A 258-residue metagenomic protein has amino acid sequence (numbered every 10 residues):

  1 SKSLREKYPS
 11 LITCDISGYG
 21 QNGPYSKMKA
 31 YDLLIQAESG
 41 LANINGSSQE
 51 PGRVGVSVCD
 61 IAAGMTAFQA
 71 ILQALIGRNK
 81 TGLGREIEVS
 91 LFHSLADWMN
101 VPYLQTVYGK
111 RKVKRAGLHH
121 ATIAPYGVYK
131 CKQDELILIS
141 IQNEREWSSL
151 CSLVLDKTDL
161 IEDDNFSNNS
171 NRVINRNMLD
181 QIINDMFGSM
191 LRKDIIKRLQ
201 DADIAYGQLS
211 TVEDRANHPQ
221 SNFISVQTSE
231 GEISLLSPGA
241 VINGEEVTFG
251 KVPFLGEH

Functional and structural regions predicted by a protein language model:
S1-I141: Active-site-adjacent "lid/gating" segments in soluble enzymes
G52-G55, M65, D97, I123 (+6 more regions): Electropositive phosphate-/nucleotide-binding environments in soluble metabolic enzymes
T106-K114, H218-T228: Short, surface-exposed loop/helix-turn segments at secondary-structure junctions that function as lids/hinges flanking
A116-A121, G127-V128, I174, E230-S234 (+1 more regions): Short Gly/Pro-enriched turn/cap motifs at secondary-structure boundaries
P125-A202, Y206: Aromatic-enriched alpha-helical interface/lid elements that frame and gate functional surfaces
E144, D214, V247: Short, glycine-/Ser/Thr-/acidic-enriched flexible segments
Q200-S221: Conserved PLP cofactor-binding pocket of PLP-dependent enzymes
S225-H258: Flexible, small-/acidic-enriched active-site or ligand-binding loops
